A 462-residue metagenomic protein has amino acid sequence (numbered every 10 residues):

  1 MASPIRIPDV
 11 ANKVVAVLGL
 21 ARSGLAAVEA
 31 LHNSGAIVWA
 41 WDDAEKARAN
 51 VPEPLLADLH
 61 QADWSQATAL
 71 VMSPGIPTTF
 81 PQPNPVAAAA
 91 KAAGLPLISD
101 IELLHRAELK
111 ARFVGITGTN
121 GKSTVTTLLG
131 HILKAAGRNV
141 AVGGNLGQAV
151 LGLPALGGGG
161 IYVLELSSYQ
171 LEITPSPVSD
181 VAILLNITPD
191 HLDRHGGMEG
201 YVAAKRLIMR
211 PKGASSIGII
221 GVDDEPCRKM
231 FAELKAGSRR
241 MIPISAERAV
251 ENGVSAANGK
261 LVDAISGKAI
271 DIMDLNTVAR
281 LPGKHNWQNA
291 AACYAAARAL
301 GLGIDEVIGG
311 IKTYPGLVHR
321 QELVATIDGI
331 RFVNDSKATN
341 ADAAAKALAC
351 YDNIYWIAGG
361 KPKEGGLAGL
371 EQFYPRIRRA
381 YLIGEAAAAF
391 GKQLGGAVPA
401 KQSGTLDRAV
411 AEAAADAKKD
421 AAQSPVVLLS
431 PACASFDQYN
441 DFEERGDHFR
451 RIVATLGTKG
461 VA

Functional and structural regions predicted by a protein language model:
M1-S99, L103, L456-K459: N-terminal leader/targeting and accessory segments in enzymes
S3-V15, G24-S34, M273-I377, K392: Nucleotide phosphate-binding/pyrophosphate-handling subdomain across enzymes that bind or process nucleotide phosphates
A16, W39, A141, Y381 (+1 more regions): Conserved beta-strand positions in the Rossmann-like core of class I SAM-dependent methyltransferases
L31, L70, I116, N145 (+11 more regions): Residue-level signal for inorganic ion chemistry
I37-D43, G218-V222, I357-A358, I377-A386: Short internal beta-strands
D42, A57, I98-E102, A141 (+4 more regions): Beta-strand->loop->alpha-helix junctions that form or flank phosphate-binding loops in nucleotide-handling enzymes
E53, V86, L367-P425, V461-A462: C-terminal helical cap/extension that packs against the catalytic core of soluble nucleotide-cofactor enzymes
D63-S65, P74, T78-V222, P226-R239 (+6 more regions): Phosphate-binding loop of NTP-binding sites
